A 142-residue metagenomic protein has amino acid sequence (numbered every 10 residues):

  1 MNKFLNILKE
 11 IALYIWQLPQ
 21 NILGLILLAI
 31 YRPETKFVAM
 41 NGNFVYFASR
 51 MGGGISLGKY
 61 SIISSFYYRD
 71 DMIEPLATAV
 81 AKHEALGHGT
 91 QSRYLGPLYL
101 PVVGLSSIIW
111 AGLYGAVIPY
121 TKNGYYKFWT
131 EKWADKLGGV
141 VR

Functional and structural regions predicted by a protein language model:
M1-L5, H83, G87: Short amphipathic alpha-helical segments and their helix-coil junctions
N2-G52, L100-R142: Metalloprotease/metallohydrolase-associated module, dominated by Zn2+-dependent proteases
L18-L27, I73-A85: Charged, low-complexity, helix/coiled-coil-prone segments
M51-G54, S61-K82: Short pre-active-site segment immediately N-terminal to the catalytic Zn-binding motif
L57, A81-K82, L86, W129: Alpha-helical architecture
A85-V103: Catalytic Zn2+-binding segment of zinc metalloproteases
